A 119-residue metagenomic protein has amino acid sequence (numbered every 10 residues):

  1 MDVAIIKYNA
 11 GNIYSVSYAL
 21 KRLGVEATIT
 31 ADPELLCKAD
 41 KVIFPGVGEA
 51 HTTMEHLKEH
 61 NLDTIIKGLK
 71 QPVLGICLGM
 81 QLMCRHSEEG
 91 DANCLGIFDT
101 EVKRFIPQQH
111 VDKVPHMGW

Functional and structural regions predicted by a protein language model:
M1-P72, L78, D99-H110: N-terminal beta1-alpha1 cap of cysteine-dependent amidohydrolase-like domains
R85-W119: Pocket-forming structural segment of enzyme catalytic cores
